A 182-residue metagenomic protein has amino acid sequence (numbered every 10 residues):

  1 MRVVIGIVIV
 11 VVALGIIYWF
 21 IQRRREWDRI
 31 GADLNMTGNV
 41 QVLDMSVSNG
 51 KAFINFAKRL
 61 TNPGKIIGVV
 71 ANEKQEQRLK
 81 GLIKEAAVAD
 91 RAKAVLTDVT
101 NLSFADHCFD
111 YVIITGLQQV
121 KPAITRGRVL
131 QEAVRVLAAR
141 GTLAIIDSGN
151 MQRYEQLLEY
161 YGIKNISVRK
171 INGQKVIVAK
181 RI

Functional and structural regions predicted by a protein language model:
T37-G38, V42, T97-V112: A short acidic, Gly/Pro-enriched loop at the edge of an enzyme's catalytic core that lines a small-molecule cofactor
N49-N62: Conserved SAM-binding loop of SAM-dependent methyltransferases across substrates and taxa, primarily the Class I
K65-V70: Conserved SAM-binding motif I beta-strand of class I
A87-V99: Conserved SAM-binding strand-loop segment of SAM-dependent methyltransferases
D110-I124: A short SAM/SAH-binding and catalytic strip from SAM-dependent methyltransferases
R126-A139: A short glycine-rich, Lys/Arg-flanked "PGG" loop and its adjoining helix->strand segment in the class I
R140-D147: Conserved beta-strand signature within the Rossmann-like core of class I S-adenosyl-L-methionine
G162-I182: Core SAM-dependent methyltransferase catalytic element
